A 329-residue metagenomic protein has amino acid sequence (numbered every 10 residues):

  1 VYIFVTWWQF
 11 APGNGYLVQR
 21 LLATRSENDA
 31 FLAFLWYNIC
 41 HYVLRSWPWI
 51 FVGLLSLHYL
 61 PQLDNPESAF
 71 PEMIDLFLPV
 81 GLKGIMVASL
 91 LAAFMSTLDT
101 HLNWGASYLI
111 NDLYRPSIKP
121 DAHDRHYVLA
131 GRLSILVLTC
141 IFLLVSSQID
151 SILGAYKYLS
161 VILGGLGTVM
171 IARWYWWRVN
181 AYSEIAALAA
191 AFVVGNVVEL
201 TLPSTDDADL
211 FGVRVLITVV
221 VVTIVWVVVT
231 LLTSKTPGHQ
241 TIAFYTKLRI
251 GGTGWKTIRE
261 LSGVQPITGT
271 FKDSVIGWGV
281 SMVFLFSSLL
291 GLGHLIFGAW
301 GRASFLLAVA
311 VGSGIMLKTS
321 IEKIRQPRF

Functional and structural regions predicted by a protein language model:
V1-F329: Membrane-embedded helix-loop-helix hairpins and adjacent transmembrane boundary segments in multi-pass transporters
